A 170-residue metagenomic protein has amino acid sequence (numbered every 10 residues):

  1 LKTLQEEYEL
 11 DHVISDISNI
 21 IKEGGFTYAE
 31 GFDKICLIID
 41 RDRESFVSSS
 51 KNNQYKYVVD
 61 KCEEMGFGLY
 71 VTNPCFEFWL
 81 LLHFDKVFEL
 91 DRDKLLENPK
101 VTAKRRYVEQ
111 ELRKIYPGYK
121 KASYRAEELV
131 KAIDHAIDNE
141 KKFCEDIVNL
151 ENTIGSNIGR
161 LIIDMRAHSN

Functional and structural regions predicted by a protein language model:
K2-Q5, S18-N170: C-terminal accessory helical subdomains adjacent to catalytic cores in phosphodiester- and nucleotide-handling enzymes
L10-I17: Von Willebrand factor
